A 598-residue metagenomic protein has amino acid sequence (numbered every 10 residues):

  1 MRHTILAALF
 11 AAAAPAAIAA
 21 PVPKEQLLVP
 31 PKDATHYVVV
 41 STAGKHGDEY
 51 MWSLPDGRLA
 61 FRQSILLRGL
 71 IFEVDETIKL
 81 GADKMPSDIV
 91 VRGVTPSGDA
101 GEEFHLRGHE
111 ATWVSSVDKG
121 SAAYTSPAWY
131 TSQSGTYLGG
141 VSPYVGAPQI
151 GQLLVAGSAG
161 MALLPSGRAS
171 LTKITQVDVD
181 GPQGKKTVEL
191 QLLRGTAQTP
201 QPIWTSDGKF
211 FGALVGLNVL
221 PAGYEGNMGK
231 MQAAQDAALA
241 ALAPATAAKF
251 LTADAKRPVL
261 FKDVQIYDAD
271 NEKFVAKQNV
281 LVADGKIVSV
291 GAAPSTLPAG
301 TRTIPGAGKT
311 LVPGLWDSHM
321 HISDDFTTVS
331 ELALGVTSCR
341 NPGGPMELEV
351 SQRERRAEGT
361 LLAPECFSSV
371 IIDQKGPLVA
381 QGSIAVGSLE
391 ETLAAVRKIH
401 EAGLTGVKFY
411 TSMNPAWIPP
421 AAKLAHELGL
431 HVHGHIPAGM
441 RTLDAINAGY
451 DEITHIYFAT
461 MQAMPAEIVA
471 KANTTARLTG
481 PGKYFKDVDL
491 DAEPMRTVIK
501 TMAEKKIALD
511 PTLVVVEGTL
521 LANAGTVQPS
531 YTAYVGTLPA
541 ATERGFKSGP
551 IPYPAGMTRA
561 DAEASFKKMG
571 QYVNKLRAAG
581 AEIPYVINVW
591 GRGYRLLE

Functional and structural regions predicted by a protein language model:
V29-K32, G44-K45, D99-E189, A237: Solvent-exposed helix/loop surface patches that form functional interfaces
I71-S142, A197-D207, F211-V215, G223: Contiguous hydrophobic, core-forming segments of folded domains
A222-D263, T296, T303, I399: Extracellular/periplasmic ectodomains of large secreted or surface enzymes and adhesion receptors
R257-F261, L297-V329, A333, T337: Replace "His-x-His-based motif
N271-V312: Histidine-rich, glycine-flanked metal-binding segment
G314-S323, P377-E391, R559-E563: Active-site mouth loops of central-metabolism enzymes
V329-E349, E365-I371, H400-M413, A422 (+4 more regions): Divalent metal-dependent hydrolysis catalytic cores, especially in the metallo-beta-lactamase
A395-M413, A459-P584: Active-site neighborhoods of metal-dependent hydrolases
